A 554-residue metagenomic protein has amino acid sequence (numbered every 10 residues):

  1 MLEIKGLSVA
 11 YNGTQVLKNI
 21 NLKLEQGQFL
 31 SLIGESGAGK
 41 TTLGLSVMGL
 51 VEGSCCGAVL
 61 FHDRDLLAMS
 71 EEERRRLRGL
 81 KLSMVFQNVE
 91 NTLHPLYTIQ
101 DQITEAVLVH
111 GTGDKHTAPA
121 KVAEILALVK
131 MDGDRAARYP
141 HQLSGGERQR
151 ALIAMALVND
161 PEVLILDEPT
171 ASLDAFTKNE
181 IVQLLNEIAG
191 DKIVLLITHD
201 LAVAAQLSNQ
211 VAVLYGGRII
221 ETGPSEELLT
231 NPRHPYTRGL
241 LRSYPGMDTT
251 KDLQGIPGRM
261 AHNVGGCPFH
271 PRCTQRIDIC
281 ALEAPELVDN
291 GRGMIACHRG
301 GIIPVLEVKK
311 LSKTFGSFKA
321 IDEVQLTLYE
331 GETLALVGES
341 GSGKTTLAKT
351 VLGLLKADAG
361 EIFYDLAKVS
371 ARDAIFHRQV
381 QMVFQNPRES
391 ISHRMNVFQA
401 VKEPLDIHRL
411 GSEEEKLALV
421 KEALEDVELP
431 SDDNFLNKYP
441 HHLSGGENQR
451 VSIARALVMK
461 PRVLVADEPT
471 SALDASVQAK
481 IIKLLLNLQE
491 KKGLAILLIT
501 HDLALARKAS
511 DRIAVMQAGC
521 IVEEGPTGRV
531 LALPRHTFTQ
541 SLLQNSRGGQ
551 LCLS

Functional and structural regions predicted by a protein language model:
M48-G49, L352: Helix-to-loop junction immediately C-terminal to a conserved catalytic motif
C55-D65, G360-S370, F376: Conserved ABC transporter NBD signature motif
L66-S83, V109, E227-P232, H262-V264 (+3 more regions): ABC ATPase NBD coupling module
A136, P224-E307, T527-S554: Short catalytic/signature loops enriched in Gly
A156-L157, I188, V451, L457: ABC ATPase C-loop
V158-E162, D191, V458-R462: A short, proline-enriched helix->beta-strand linker immediately N-terminal to the Walker B motif in ABC-type P-loop
S172-T249, L473, V477-G549: P-loop NTP-binding/switch modules centered on Walker-like glycine-rich loops
